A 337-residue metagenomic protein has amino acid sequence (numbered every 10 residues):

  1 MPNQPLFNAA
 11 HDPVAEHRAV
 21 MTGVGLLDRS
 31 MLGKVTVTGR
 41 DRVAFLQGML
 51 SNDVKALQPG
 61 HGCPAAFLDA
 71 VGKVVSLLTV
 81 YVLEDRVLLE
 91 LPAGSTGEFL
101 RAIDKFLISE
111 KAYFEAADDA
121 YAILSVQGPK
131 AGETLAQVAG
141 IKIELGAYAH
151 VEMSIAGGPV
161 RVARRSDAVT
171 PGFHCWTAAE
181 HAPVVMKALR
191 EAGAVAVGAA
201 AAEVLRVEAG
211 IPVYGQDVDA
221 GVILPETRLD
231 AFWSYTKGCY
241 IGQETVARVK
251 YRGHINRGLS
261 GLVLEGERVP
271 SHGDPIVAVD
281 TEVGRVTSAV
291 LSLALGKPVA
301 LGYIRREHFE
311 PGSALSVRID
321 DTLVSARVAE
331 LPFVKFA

Functional and structural regions predicted by a protein language model:
M1-L77, Y81: Acidic, proline/glycine-enriched N-terminal capping motif
P2-A15, K111-V263, P270, A278 (+1 more regions): Glycine-rich, acidic
P13-T22, A65-L77, L107-E110, M153-A163 (+1 more regions): Short amphipathic beta-strand starts and helix->beta connectors
G33-K34, D85-L88, Y121-A122, F173: Short active-site oxyanion
R40, P92-G97, P129-A131, T177-P183 (+1 more regions): Helix N-cap motif at beta-to-alpha junctions
M49, L100-K105, V138-A139, V184-G193 (+2 more regions): Short amphipathic alpha-helices in soluble, non-transmembrane regions that often serve as interface/regulatory elements
K73, V222, T227-Q243, A247-A337: Glycine-rich, small/acidic residue-mixed loop/short-helix segments
V87-E90, P171-T177, L262, K297-R305: A generic structural motif
